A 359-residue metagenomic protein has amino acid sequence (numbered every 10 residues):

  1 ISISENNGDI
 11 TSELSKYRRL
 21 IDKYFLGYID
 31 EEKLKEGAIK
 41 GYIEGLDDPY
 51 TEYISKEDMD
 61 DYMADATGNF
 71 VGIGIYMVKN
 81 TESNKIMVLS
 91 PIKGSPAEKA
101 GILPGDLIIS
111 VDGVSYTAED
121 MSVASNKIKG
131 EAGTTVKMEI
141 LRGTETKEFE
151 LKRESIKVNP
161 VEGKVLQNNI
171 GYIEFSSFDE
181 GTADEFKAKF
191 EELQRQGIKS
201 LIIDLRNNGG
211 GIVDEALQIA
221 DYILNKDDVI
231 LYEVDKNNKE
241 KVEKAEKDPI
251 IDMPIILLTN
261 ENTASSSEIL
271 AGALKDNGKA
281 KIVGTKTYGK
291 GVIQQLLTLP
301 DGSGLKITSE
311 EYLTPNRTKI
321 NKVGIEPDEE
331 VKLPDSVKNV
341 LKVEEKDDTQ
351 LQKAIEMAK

Functional and structural regions predicted by a protein language model:
I1-K79, S83, L103, S110-V111 (+8 more regions): Intrinsically disordered, Ser/Thr/Pro/Gly-rich linkers and terminal tails that flank and connect PDZ domains
K85-I92, A118: Short, structured beta-strand/loop micro-motifs enriched in basic residues and often containing a Trp
L89-S90, E98-A100, D112, S122-K290 (+1 more regions): Cleft-lining beta-strand/loop regions that shape enzyme active-site pockets
G105-L107, S303: Structural motif
I109-S110, K306: Hydrophobic beta-strand signal
Q294-T298, L305-K338: Conserved P-loop NTPase
